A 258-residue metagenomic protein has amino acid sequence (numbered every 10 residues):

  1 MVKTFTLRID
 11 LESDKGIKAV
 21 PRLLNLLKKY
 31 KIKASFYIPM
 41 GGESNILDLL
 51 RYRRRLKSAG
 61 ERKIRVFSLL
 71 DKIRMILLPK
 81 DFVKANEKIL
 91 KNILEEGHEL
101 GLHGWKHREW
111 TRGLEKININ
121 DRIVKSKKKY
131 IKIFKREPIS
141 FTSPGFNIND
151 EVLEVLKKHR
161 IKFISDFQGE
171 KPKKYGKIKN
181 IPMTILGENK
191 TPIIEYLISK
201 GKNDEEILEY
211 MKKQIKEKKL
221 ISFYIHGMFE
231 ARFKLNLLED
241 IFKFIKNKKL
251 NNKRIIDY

Functional and structural regions predicted by a protein language model:
M1-S140, G145-I181, N203-F223, E230-Y258: Catalytic alpha-helical scaffold of carbohydrate-active enzymes acting on polysaccharides/glycoconjugates
K179-P182, Y196-I198: Short, surface-exposed amphipathic charged segments that create phosphate/polyanion-binding patches used for binding
T184-L186: Intrinsically disordered, low-complexity N-terminal tails
E188, H226-G227: Active-site clefts of carbohydrate-active enzymes
E188-K212: Aromatic-anchored helix/helix-loop segment that forms the rim or "lid" of small-molecule/cofactor binding pockets
